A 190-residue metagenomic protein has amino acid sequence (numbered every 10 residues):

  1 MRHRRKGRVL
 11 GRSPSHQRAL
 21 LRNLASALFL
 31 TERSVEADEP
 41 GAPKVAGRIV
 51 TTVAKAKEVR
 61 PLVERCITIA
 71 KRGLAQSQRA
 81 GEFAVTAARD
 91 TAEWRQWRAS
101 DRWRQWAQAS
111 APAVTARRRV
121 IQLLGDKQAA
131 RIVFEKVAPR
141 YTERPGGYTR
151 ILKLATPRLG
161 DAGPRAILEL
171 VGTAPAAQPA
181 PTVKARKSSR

Functional and structural regions predicted by a protein language model:
R2-R8, A19, S34, P43-R190: Structured, basic alpha/beta domains of bacterial-type, RNA-associated proteins
P14-R18: Onset of an N-terminal alpha helix
A27-L28: Short alpha-helical functional segments enriched in proximate histidine and acidic residues
